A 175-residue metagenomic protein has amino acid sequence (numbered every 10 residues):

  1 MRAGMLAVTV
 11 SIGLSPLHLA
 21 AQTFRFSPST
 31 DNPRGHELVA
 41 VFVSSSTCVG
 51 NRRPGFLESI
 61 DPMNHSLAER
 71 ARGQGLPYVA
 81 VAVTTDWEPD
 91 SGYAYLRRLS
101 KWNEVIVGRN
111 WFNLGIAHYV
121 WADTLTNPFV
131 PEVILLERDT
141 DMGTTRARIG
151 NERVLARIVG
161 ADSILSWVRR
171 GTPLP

Functional and structural regions predicted by a protein language model:
G4-P16: Bacterial N-terminal signal peptides
L17-A21: Sec/Tat signal peptide C-region and signal peptidase I cleavage site
Q22-V39, P62-S66: A short beta-strand-turn-helix
V43-P62: Conserved redox-active cysteine motifs that mediate thiol-disulfide chemistry, especially di-cysteine Cys-X(1-2)-Cys
S46-V49, T85-D90, N110-N113, T140-M142: Solvent-exposed loop/turn segments at secondary-structure junctions within structured extracellular/periplasmic domains
L57-R97: Structural microenvironment flanking redox-active thiols in thiol-disulfide oxidoreductases
W87-F129: Thioredoxin-like thiol-disulfide oxidoreductase module
E137-L174: Non-catalytic, surface beta->alpha helical segment in thiol-disulfide oxidoreductase systems
